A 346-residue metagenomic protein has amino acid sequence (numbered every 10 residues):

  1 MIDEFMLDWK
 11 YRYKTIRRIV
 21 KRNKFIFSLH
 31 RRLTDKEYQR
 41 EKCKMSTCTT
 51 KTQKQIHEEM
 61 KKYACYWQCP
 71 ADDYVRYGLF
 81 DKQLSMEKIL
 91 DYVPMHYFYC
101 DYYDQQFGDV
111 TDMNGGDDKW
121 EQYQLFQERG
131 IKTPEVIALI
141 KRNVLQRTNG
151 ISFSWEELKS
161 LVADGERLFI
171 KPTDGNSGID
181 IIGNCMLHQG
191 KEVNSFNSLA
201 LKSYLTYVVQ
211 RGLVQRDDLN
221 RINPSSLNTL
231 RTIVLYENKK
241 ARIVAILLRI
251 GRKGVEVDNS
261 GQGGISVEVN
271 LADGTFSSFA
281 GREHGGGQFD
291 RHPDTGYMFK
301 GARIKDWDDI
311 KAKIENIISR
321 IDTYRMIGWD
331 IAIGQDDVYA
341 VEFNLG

Functional and structural regions predicted by a protein language model:
M1-T34: Intrinsically disordered, low-structural-confidence terminal and linker regions
I26-F153, E157, N176, I314: Conserved N-proximal alpha/beta basic substrate-recognition cap immediately N-terminal to, or forming the N-lobe
M113-L230: Active-site nucleotide/adenylate-binding loops and adjacent lid/helix of ATP-dependent enzymes
L168, R242-V244, Y339-V341: Protein kinase-like catalytic core scaffold
S203-T206, R211-P224, E237, R242-G334: A long amphipathic alpha-helix within ATP-dependent nucleotide-binding catalytic cores
T229, R249-V255, N344-G346: Glycine-rich phosphate/pyrophosphate-binding beta-alpha loops
I331, Q335-G346: A short beta-strand motif that forms the metal-chelation/ATP-contact edge of phosphoryl-transfer active sites
